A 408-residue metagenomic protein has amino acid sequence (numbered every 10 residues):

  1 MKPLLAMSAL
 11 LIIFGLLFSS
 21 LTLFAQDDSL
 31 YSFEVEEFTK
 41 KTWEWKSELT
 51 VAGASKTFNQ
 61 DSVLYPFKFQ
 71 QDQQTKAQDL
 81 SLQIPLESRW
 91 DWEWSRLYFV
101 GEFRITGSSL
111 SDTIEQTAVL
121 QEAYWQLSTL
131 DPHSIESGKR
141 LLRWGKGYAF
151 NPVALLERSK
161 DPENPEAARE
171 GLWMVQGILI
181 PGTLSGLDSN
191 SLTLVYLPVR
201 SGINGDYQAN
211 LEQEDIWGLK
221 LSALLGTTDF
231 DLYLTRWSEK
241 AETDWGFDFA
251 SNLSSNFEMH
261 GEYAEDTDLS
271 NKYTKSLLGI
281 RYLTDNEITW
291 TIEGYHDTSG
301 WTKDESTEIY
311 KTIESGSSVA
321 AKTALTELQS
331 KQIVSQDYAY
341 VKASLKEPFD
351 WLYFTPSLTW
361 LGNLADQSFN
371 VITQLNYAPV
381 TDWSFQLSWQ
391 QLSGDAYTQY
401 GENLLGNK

Functional and structural regions predicted by a protein language model:
Q26-I135, L375, F385-S388, K408: Beta-barrel outer-membrane channel/assembly domains of diderm bacteria
S47-L49, F99-G101, S137, G177 (+10 more regions): Membrane-embedded beta-strand positions of outer-membrane beta-barrel proteins
V51-N59, W90-W94, F103-G107, L141-R143 (+9 more regions): Transmembrane beta-strands of outer-membrane beta-barrel pores
A52-Q71, G138-F150, P162, A168 (+2 more regions): Outer-membrane beta-barrel translocator/channel fold
Q74-L82, Q116-Q121, R169-V175, Q213-W217 (+8 more regions): Residues that define the transmembrane beta-barrel architecture of outer-membrane proteins
L82-W90, E122-L127, V175-L179, L219-A223 (+7 more regions): Residues on the lipid-exposed face of transmembrane beta-strands in outer-membrane beta-barrel proteins
S88-L197, G394: Outer membrane beta-barrel
E93-F99, P132-I135, L184-N190, L225-L232 (+5 more regions): Repeated loop/turn-to-beta-strand initiation elements of outer-membrane beta-barrel proteins
